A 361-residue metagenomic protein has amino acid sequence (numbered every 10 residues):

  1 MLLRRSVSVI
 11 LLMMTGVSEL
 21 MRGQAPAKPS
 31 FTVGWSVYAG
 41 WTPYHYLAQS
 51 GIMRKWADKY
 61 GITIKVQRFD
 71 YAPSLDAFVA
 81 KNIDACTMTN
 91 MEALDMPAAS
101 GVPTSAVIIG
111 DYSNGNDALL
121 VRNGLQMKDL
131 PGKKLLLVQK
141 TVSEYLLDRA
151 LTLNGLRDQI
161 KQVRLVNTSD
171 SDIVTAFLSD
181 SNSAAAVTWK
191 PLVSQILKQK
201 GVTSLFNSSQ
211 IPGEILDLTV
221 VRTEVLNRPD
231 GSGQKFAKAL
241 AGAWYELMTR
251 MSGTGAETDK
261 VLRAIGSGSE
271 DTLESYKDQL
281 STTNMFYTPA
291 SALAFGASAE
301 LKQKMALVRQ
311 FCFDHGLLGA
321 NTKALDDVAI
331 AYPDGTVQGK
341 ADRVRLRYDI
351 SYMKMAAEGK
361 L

Functional and structural regions predicted by a protein language model:
M1-V7: Bacterial N-terminal signal peptides that target proteins for export
S8-S18: Bacterial N-terminal signal peptides
E19-G23: Sec/Tat signal peptide C-region and signal peptidase I cleavage site
A25-S169, A176-K190, L205-N207, G213: Short, glycine-/small- and polar/acidic-enriched structural segments that line small-molecule recognition paths
A57, N82, T87-N90, P97-S100 (+7 more regions): Sec/Tat-exported extracytoplasmic proteins
E92, Q159-Q162, V166, S171-E270: Pocket-lining segment of extracytoplasmic ligand-binding domains
N227-N321: Secondary-structure end/capping motifs
A306-L361: Conserved C-terminal helix/tail region of periplasmic/extracytoplasmic solute-binding proteins
